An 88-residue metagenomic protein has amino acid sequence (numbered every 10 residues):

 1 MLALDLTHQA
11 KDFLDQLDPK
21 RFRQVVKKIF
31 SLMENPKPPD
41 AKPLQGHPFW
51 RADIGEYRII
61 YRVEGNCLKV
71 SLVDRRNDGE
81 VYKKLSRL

Functional and structural regions predicted by a protein language model:
M1-L4, D12, Q16, I54 (+1 more regions): Enriched for short, Lys/Arg-rich terminal
L6-P39: N-terminal first-folded block
K27-D53, V81: A short, surface-exposed loop/turn module that caps and links secondary-structure elements
